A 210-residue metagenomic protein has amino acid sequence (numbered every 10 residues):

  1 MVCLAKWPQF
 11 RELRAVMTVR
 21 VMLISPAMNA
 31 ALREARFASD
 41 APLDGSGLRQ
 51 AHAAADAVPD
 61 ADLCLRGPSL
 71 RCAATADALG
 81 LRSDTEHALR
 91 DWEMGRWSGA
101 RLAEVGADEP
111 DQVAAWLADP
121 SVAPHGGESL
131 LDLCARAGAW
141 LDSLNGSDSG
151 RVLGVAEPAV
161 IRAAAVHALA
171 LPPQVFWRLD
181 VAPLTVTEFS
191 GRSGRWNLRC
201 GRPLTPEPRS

Functional and structural regions predicted by a protein language model:
V2-R20, M94-E104, V166-S210: Acidic, low-complexity terminal tails and accessory targeting/binding regions of phosphate-metabolizing enzymes
A5, P59-A88, A114, S190-S210: Conserved histidine-centered catalytic loops in small-molecule metabolism enzymes
T18-D84: Active-site-proximal alpha-helix that buttresses catalytic centers in soluble enzyme cores
V21, D148-A159: Generic beta-sheet signal
P42, L79-G138, S190, C200: Phosphate-handling substructures
V58-D60, L144-G150: Glycine-rich phosphate-binding loop signature in dinucleotide/nucleotide-binding domains
R66-G67, A135, V155-A156: Short beta-strand scaffold positions
A78, A163, H167: Active-site signature of alpha/beta-hydrolase-fold catalytic machinery across serine- and Asp/Cys-nucleophile hydrolases
